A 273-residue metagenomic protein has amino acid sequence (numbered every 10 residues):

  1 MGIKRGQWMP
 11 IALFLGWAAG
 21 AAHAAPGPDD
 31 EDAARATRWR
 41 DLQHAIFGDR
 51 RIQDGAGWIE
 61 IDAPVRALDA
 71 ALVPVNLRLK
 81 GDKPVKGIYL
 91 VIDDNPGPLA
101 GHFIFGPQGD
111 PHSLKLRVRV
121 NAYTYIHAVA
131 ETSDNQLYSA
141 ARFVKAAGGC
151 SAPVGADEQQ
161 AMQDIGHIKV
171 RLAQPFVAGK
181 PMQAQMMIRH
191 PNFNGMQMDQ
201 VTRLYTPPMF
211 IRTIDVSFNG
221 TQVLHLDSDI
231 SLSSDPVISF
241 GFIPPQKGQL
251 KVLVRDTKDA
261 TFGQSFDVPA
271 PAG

Functional and structural regions predicted by a protein language model:
M1-P10, F14: N-terminal export leaders
D29-E31, A147-K169, P271-G273: Low-complexity, Pro/Ser/Thr- and charge-rich linker/hinge segments at domain boundaries
Q43-A70, Q160-A178: N-terminal edge beta-strand
D62, P74-K80, Q183-P191, D199-T202: Short edge beta-strand/loop segments characteristic of extracellular beta-sandwich folds
G87-V91, T213-S217, L253: Beta-strand signatures of extracellular beta-sandwich domains
P107-K115, I230-S239: Aromatic sugar-binding surface patches on proteins that engage polysaccharides or sugar-phosphate polymers
N121-Y125, P181, P245-Q249: Extracellular Ig-like/FN3 beta-sandwich strand-entry sites
S133-S139, D256-Q264: Short acidic/polar inter-strand loop motif in beta-rich domains
